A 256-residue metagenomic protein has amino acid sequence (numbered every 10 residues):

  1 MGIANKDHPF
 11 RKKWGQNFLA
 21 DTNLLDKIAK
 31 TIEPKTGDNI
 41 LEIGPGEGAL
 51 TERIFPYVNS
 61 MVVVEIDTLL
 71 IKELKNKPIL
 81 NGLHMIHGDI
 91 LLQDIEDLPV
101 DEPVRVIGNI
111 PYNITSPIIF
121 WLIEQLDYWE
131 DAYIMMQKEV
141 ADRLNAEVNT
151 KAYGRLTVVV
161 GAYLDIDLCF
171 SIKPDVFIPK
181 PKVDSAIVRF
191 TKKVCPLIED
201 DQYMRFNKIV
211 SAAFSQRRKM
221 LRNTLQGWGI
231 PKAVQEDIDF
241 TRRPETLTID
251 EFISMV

Functional and structural regions predicted by a protein language model:
M1-A212, S254: Catalytic cores of RNA-modifying enzymes
K192, V210-V256: C-terminal lobe and adjacent flexible extensions of AdoMet/dcAdoMet transferase-like proteins
